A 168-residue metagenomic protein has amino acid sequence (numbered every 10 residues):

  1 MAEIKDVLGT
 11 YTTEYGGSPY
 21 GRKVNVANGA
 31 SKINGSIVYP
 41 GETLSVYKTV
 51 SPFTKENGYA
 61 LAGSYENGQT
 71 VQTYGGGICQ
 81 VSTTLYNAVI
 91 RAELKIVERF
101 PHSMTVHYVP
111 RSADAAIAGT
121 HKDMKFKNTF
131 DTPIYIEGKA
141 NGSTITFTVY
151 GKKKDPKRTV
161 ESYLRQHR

Functional and structural regions predicted by a protein language model:
M1-R168: Well-ordered beta-sheet/strand-loop patches within structured domains
